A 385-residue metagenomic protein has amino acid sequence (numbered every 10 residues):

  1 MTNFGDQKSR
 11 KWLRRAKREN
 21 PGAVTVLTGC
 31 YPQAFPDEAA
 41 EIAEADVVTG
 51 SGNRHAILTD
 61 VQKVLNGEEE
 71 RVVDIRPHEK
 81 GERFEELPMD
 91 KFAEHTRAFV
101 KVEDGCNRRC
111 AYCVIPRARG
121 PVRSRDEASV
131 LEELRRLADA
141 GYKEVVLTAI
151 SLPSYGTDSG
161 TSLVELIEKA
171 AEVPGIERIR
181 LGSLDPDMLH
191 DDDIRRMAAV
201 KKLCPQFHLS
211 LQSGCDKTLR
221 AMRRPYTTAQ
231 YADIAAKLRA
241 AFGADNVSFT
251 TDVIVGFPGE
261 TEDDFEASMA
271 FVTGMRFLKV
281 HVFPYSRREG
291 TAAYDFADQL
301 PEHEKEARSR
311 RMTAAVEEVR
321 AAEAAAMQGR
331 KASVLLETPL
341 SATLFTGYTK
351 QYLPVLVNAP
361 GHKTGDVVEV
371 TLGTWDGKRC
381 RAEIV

Functional and structural regions predicted by a protein language model:
M1-Y155, D192, L203, F207 (+4 more regions): Proteins enriched for Cys/Gly/acidic motifs involved in redox and nucleic-acid/cofactor modification
V26, A34, D139-E262: Conserved SAM/AdoMet-binding glycine-rich loop
C30, I57, L147, L181 (+5 more regions): Residue-level signal for inorganic ion chemistry
H55, R108, G120, P153 (+4 more regions): Glycine-centered loop/turn positions within well-structured domains that cap or flank conserved ligand/cofactor-binding
G156-I176, M222-P225, R287-E318: Radical SAM enzyme [4Fe-4S]-AdoMet core and its adjacent flexible, acidic and glycine-rich loops/tails across
T251-V253, F265-M275, V282: A glycine- and small/hydrophobic-rich beta-loop-beta segment that serves as a flexible "lid/hinge" or phosphate-binding
E260, M275-F277: Contiguous mid-protein beta-loop-alpha structural module that forms a pocket-lining wall or clamp of enzyme active
D295-V385: Terminal RNA-binding accessory module
